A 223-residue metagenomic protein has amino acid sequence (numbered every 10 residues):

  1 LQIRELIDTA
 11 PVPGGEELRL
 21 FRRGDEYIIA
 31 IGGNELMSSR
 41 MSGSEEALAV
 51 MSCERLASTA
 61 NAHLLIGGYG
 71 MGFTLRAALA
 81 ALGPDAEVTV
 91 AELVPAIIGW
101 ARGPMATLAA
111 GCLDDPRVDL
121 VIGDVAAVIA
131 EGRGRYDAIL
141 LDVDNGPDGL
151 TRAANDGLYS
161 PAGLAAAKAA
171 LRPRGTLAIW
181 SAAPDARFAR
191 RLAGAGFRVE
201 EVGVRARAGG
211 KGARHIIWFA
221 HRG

Functional and structural regions predicted by a protein language model:
L1-I31: N-terminal auxiliary segments of SAM/dcSAM-dependent transferases
E35-M37: Short, surface-exposed beta-strand-loop junctions and turns on beta-sheet-rich folds
S42-L171, I179-W180, R190, A195 (+1 more regions): The AdoMet/dcAdoMet-binding core of the Class I SAM-like
G175: Glycine-centered, phosphate/nucleic-acid-interacting loop/turn motifs that mediate DNA/RNA or nucleotide
A182-P184: Active-site beta-loop-alpha junctions enriched in small/polar residues
R198: Residue-level detector of anion-binding/catalytic polar loops
F219-G223: Conserved beta strand-loop-helix elements of the APE1-like EEP
